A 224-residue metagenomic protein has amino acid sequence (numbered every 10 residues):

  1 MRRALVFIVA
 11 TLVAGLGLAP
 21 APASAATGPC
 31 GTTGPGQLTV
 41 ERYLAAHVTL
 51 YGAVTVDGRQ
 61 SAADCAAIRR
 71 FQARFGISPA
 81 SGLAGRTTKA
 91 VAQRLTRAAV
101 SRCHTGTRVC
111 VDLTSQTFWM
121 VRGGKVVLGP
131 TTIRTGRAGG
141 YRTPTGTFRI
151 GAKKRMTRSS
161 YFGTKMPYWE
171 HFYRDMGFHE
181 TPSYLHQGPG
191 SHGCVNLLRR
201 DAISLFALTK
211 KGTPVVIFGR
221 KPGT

Functional and structural regions predicted by a protein language model:
M1-A25: Secretory targeting and sorting signals
A26, S78, L95-R108, Y141-T147 (+1 more regions): Exported/periplasmic cell-wall-interacting domains
T27-V91: Short acidic, glycine/serine/threonine-rich helix-capping segments at coil-helix boundaries
Q37, E41, C65-I68, K89 (+5 more regions): Extracytoplasmic/secreted envelope proteins and their assembly/folding machinery, especially bacterial periplasmic
A45-L50, R69-I77, Q93-R97, G123-V126 (+3 more regions): Sec-exported extracytoplasmic/periplasmic mature domains
G82, R86-A90, T131, Y168 (+2 more regions): Extracytoplasmic/periplasmic beta-strand context in beta-sandwich domains, especially the cupredoxin/COX2 CuA-binding
Q93-A138: A structural motif detector for short, solvent-exposed N-terminal "entry" segments of globular domains
